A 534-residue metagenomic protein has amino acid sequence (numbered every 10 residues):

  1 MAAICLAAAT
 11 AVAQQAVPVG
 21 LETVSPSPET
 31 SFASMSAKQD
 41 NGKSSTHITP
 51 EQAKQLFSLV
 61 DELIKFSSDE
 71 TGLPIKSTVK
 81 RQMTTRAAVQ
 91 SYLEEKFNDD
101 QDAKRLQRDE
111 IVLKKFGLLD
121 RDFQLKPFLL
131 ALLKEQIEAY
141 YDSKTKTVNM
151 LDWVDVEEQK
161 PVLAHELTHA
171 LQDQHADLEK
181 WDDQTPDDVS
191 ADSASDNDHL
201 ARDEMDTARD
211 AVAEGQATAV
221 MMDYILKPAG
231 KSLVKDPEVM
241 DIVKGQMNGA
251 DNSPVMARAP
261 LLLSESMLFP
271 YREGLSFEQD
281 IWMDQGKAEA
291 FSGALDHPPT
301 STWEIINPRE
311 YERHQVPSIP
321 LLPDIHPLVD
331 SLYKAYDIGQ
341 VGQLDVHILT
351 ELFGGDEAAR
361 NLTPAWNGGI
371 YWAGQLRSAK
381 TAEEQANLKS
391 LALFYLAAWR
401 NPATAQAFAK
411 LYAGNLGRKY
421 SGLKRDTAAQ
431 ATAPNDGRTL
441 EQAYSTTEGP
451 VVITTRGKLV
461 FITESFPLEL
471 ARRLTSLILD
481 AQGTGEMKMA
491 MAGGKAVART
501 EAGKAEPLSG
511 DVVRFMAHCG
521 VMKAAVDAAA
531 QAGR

Functional and structural regions predicted by a protein language model:
A16-D122: A metal-dependent hydrolase signature that marks the N-terminal structural subdomain at the beginning of catalytic folds
I75-S77, V234-I242, M247-I338, L388-L391 (+2 more regions): Amphipathic alpha-helical substructures
K76-K96, Q184-A194, K235-G245, H297-P299: Acidic helix-start/capping segments at beta-turn-to-alpha-helix junctions
R108-S143, H326-L393, F408-L411, L440-A443 (+1 more regions): Short, compositionally biased low-complexity segments enriched in polar/charged residues
K146-A164, E204-A208: Short pre-active-site segment immediately N-terminal to the catalytic Zn-binding motif
N149, Q159-A164, A170-L171, E383-A405 (+2 more regions): A short, solvent-exposed beta-edge/loop patch
W153, L167-D183, Q216: Catalytic Zn2+-binding segment of zinc metalloproteases
D206-L226, G274, Q279: An active-site-proximal "capping" alpha-helix that borders the catalytic cofactor pocket
